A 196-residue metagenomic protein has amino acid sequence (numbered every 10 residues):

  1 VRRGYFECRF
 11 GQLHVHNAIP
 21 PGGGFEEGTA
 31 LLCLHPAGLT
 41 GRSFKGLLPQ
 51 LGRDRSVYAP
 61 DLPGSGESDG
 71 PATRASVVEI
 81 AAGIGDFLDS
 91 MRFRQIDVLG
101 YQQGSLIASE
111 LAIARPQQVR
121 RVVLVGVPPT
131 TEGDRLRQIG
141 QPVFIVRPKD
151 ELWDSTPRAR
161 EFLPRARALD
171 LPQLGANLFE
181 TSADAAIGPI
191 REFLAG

Functional and structural regions predicted by a protein language model:
V1-L31, D54-R55, R167, Q173 (+1 more regions): Alpha/beta-hydrolase fold catalytic core
A18-E67: Conserved HGGG/HGGXW glycine-rich cap/lid loop of the alpha/beta-hydrolase fold
Y58-L99: Active-site loop/oxyanion-hole signature of alpha/beta-hydrolase fold enzymes
R94-T130: Conserved hydrolase catalytic core segment
I139, I145-R147: Short beta-strand/loop motif that positions the catalytic acidic residue of the alpha/beta-hydrolase fold
P148-E151, Q173-G175: Acidic beta-to-alpha connecting loop that harbors the catalytic carboxylate
E151-P157: Conserved alpha/beta-hydrolase "acid-adjacent" motif
L174-A183: Catalytic histidine-centered segment of alpha/beta-hydrolase-like enzymes
